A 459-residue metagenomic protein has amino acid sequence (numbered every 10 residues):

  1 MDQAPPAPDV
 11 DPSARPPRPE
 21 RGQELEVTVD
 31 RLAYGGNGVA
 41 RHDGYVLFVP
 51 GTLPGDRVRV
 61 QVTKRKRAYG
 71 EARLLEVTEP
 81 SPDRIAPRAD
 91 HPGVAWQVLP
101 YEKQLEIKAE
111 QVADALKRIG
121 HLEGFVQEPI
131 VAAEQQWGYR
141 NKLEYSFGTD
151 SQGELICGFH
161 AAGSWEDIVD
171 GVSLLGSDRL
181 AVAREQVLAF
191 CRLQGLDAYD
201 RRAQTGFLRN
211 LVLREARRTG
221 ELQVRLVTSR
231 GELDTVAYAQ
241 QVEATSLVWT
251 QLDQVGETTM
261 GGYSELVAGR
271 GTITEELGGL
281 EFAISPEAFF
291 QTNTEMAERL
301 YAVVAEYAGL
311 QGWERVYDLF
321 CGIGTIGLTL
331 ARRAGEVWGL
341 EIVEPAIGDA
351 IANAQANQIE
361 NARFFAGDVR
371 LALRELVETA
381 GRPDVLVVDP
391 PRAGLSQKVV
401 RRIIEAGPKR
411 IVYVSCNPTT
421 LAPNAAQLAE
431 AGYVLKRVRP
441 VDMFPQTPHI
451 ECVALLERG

Functional and structural regions predicted by a protein language model:
M1-D90, E102, R363, L371: Terminal RNA-binding accessory module
D2-T28, Y34, L233-G459: Rossmann-like S-adenosyl-L-methionine
G38-D43, G158-A161, R225, A350: Short, acidic/hydrophobic/Gly-rich beta-strand patch recurrent on exposed beta strands that often constitutes part
T52, Q61-R65, S146-D150, R214-R218 (+1 more regions): Short beta-strand micro-motifs enriched in acidic
G55, G176, N293: Short, conserved phosphate/pyrophosphate- and ester-handling motifs at nucleotide-, phospho-/glycolipid
L75-A86, D90-D200, R218: Extended interfacial segments that mediate partner engagement and assembly in macromolecular machines
E128-Q135, R201-R202, L208-N210, P440-M443: Short, solvent-exposed loop/turn elements at beta->coil junctions and helix N-caps that rim active or binding pockets
L213, T219-S229, E281-S285, V385: Short, aliphatic-rich beta-strand segments
